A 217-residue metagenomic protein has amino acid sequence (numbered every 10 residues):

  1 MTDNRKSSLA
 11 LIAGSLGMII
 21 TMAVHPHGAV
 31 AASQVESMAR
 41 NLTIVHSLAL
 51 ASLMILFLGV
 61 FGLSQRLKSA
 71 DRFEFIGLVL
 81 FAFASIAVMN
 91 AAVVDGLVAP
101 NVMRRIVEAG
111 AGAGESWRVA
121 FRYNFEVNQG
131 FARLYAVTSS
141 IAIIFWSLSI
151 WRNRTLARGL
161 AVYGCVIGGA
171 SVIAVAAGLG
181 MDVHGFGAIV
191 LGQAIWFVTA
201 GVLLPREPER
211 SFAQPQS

Functional and structural regions predicted by a protein language model:
M1-S217: Hydrophobic, aromatic-enriched alpha-helical segments typical of multi-pass transmembrane helices
